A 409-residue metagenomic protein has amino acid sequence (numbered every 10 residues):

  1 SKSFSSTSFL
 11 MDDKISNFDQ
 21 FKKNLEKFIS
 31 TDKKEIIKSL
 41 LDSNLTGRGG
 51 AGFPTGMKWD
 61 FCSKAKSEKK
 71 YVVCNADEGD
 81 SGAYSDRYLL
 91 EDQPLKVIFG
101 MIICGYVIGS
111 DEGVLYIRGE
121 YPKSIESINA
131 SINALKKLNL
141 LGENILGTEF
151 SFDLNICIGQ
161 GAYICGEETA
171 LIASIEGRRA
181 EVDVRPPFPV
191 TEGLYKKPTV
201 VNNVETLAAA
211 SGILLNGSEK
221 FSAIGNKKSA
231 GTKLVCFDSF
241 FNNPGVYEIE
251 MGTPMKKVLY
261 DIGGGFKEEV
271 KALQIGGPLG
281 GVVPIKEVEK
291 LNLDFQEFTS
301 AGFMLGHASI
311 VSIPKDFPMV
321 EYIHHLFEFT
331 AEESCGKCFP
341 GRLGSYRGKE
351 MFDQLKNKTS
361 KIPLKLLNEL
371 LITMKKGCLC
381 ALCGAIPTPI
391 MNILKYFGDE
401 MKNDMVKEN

Functional and structural regions predicted by a protein language model:
S1-I37: Cofactor-/ligand-binding subdomain signature composed of acidic, glycine-rich, tryptophan-containing flexible loops
N17-F21, C74-D86, P189-L194, L234-F241: Gly-rich Lys/Arg/Thr-decorated short loops/hinges at beta-loop-alpha junctions or inter-strand turns that position
K22-S39, E68-K70, A76, S85-L90 (+5 more regions): Ferredoxin-type iron-sulfur electron-transfer modules in oxidoreductases and energy-metabolism complexes
L41-C62, C104, G161-A173, G177 (+3 more regions): Conserved phosphate/anionic-ligand binding catalytic regions in large, soluble enzymes, centered on
K58, G264-P278: Short loop-to-beta-strand transition segments
Q93-V107: Histidine-anchored nucleotide/phosphate-binding helix
G100-C104, E250-K267: Short amphipathic, charge-patterned alpha-helical segments
I125-M251, G263-G265: Hydrophobic alpha-helical positions that pack around
